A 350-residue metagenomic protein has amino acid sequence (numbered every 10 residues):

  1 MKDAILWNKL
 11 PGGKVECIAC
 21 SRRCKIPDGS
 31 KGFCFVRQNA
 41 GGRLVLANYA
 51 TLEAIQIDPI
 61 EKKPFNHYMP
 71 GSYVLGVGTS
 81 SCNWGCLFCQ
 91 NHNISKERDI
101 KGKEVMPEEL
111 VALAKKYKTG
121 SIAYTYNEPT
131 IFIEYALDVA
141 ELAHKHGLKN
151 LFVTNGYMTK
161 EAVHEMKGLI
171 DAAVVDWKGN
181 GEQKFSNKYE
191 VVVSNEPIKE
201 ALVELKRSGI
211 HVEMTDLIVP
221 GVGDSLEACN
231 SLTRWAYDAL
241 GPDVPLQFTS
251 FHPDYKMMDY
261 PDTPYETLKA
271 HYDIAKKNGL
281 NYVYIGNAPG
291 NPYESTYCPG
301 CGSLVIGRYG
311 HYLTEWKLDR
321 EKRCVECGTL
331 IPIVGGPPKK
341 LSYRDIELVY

Functional and structural regions predicted by a protein language model:
M1-D28, V222-Y350: Auxiliary Fe-S-binding modules of radical SAM enzymes
M1-E61: Ferredoxin-type iron-sulfur electron-transfer modules and their immediate structural context
I18-S21, F35, S80-N83, L87-Q90 (+2 more regions): Cys/His/Pro-rich metal-binding microdomains
R23-A47, N91-I100, V305-H311, I331-P337: Iron-sulfur (Fe-S) cluster-binding segments and ferredoxin-like electron-carrier domains, especially [2Fe-2S]
N39-A172, L341-Y350: Conserved Radical SAM active-site core
P70, K103, S194, P264 (+1 more regions): Short, conserved glycine- and acidic-residue-centered signature motifs in active-site or ligand-binding loops
P107-E266, I274: Conserved AdoMet/S-adenosylmethionine-binding subsite of the radical SAM
